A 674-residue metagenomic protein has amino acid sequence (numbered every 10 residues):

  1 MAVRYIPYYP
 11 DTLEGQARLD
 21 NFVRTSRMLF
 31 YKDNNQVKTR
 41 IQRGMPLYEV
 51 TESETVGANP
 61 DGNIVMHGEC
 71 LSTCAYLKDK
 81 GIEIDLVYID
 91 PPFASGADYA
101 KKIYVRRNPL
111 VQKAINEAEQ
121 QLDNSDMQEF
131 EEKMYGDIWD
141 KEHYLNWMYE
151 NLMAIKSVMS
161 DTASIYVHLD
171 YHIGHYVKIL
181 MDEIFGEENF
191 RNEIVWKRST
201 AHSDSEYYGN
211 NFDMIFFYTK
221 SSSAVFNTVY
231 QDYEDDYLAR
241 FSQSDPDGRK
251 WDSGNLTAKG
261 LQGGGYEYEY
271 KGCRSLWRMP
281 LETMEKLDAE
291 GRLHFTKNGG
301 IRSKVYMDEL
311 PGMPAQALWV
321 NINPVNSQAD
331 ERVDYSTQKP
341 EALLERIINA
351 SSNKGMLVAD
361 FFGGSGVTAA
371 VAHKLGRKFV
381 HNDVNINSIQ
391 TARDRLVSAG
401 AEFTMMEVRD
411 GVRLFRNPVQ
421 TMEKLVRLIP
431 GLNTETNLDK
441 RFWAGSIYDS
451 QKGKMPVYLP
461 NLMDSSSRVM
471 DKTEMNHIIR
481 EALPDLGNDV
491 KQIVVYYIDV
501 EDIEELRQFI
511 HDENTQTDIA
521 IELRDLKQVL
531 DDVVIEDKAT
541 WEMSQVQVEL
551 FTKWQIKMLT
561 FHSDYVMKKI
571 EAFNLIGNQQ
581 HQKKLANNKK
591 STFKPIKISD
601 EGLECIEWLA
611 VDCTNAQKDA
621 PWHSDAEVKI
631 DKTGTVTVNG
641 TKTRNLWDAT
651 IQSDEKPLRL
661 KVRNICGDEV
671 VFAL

Functional and structural regions predicted by a protein language model:
M1-A58, G62, L71, K80-G81 (+7 more regions): Accessory, often C-terminal, charged low-complexity segments
S53-A58, D126-I138, I322-R332: Short glycine/proline-rich turn/loop motifs
N63-H67, D137-M148, D330-E341, S352: Short acidic-aromatic active-site loops that bind/stabilize oxyanions
C70-T73, Y144-L152, V158, V177 (+3 more regions): Alpha-helical packing segments of well-folded alpha/beta enzyme cores
I82-S164, H172, F226-Y268, R274 (+1 more regions): SAM-dependent methyltransferase catalytic-core segment centered on the flexible catalytic loop and adjoining short
M148-N151, I165, V177, K339-T391: Extended, hydrophobic alpha-helical segments in both membrane/secreted and soluble proteins
S157-M159, H168, I184, S351: Conserved helix-to-beta-strand junction in the class I
R302-K339: Pre-Walker A segment
